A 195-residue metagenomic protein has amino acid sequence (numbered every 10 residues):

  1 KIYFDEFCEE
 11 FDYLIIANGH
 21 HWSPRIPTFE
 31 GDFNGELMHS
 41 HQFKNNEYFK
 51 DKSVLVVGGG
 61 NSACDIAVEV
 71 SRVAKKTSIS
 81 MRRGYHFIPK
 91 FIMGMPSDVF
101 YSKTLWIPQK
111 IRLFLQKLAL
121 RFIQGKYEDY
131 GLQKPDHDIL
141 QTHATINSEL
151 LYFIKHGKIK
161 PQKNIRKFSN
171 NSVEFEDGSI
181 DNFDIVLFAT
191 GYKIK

Functional and structural regions predicted by a protein language model:
K1-N61, D65-Y85, P89-F91, L105-K195: Flavin (primarily FAD) cofactor-binding/catalytic cores of flavoenzymes
